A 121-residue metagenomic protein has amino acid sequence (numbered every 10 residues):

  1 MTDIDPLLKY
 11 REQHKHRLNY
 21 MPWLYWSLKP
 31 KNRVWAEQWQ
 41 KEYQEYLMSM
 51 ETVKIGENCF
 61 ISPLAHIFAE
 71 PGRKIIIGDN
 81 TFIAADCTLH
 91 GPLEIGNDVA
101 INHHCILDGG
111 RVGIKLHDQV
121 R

Functional and structural regions predicted by a protein language model:
M1-R121: Domain-scale signature associated with acetyltransferase and cell-envelope carbohydrate enzymes
